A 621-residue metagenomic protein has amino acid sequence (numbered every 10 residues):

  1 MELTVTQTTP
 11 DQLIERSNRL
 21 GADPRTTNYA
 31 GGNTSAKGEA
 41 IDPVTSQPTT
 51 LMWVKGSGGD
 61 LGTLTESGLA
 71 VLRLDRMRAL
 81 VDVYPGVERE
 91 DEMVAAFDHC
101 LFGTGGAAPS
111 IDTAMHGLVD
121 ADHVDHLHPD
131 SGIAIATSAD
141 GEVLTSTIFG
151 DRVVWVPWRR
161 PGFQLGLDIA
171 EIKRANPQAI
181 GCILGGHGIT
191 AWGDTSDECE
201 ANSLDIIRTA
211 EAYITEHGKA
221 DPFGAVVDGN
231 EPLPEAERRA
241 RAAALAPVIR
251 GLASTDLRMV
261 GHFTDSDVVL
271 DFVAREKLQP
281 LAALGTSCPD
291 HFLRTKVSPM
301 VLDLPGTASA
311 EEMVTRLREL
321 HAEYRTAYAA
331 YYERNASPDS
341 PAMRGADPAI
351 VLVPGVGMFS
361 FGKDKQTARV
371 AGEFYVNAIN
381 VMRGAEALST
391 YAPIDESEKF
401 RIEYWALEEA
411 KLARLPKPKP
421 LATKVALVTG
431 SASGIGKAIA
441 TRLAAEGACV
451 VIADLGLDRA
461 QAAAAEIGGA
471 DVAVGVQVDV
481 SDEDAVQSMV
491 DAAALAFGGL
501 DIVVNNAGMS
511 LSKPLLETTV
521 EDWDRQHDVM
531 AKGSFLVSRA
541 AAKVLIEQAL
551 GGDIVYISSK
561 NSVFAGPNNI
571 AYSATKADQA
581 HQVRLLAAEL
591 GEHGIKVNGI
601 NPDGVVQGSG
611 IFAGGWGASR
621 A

Functional and structural regions predicted by a protein language model:
M1-A426, A438: Glycine-rich flexible loops
K424-V451: Canonical Rossmann dinucleotide-binding motif of NAD(H)/NADP(H)-dependent dehydrogenases/reductases, specifically
P514-L515, D522-H527: Substrate-binding pocket helix/loop in short-chain dehydrogenase/reductase
L516, F564-I570, E592: Active-site loop immediately N-terminal to the catalytic Tyr-X3-Lys motif of short-chain dehydrogenase/reductase
S538, T575: Active-site helix of classical SDR
K543, A588-E589: Alpha-helical segment proximal to the catalytic Tyr-Lys
S559: Residue(s) in the substrate-gating loop at a strand-loop-helix junction that position the organic substrate next
